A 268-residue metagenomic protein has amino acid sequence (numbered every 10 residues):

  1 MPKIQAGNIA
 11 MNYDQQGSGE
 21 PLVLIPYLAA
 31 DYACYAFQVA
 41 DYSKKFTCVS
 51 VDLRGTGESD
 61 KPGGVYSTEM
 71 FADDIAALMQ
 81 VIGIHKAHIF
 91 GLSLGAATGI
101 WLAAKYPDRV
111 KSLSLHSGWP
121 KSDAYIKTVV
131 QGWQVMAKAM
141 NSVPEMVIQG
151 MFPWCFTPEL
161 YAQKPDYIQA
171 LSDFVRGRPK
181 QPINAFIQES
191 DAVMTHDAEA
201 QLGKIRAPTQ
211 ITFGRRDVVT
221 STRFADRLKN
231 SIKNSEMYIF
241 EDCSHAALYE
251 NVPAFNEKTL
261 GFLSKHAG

Functional and structural regions predicted by a protein language model:
G7-G64: Conserved HGGG/HGGXW glycine-rich cap/lid loop of the alpha/beta-hydrolase fold
A40, V49-L94, E257: Active-site loop/oxyanion-hole signature of alpha/beta-hydrolase fold enzymes
A104-K105, K111-S142: Flexible "cap/lid" loop of the alpha/beta hydrolase fold
A124-Y125, P144-Q201: Conserved alpha/beta-hydrolase catalytic His-Asp/Glu region
A198, A207, S221-N230: Short alpha-helix in the alpha/beta-hydrolase fold that links the catalytic acid
I205, I211-F213: Short beta-strand/loop motif that positions the catalytic acidic residue of the alpha/beta-hydrolase fold
R215-T220: Acidic catalytic loop of the alpha/beta-hydrolase fold
S235-G268: Catalytic active-site module of serine/aspartate enzymes centered on a nucleophile-bearing elbow/loop
